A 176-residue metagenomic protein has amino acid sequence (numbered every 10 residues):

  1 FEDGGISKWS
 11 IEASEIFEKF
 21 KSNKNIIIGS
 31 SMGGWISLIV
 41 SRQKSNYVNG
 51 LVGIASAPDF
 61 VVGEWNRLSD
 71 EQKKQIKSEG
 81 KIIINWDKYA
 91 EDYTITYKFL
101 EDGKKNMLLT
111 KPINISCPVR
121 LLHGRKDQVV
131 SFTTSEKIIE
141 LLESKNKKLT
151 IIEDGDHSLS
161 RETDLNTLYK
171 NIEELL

Functional and structural regions predicted by a protein language model:
F1-S22: Catalytic nucleophile-loop/oxyanion-hole region of alpha/beta-hydrolase and closely related hydrolase-like folds
G34-S45, L51: Short glycine-enriched nucleophile-adjacent loop and the immediately C-terminal alpha-helix near the catalytic center
N46-I95: Hydrolase active-site cap/lid region
I115, L121-H123, D127: Short beta-strand/loop motif that positions the catalytic acidic residue of the alpha/beta-hydrolase fold
C117, S131-E140: Short alpha-helix in the alpha/beta-hydrolase fold that links the catalytic acid
K126-V130, S158: Acidic catalytic loop of the alpha/beta-hydrolase fold
L142-S158: Catalytic histidine neighborhood in serine/cysteine hydrolases with alpha/beta-hydrolase-type architecture
G155-T167: Catalytic histidine-centered segment of alpha/beta-hydrolase-like enzymes
